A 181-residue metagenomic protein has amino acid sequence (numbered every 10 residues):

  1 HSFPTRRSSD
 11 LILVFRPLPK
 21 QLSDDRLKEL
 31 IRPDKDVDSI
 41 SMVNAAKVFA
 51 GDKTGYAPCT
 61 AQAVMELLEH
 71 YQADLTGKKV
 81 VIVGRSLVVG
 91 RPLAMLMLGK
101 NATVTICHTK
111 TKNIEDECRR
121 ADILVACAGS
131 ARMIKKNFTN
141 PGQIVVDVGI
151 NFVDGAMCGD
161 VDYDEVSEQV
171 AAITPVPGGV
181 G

Functional and structural regions predicted by a protein language model:
H1-S8: Short, small-residue-biased leader/transition segments that mark boundaries at the very start of proteins
R6, D122, D147: Acidic active-site catalytic centers that drive phospho-/nucleotidyl reactions and related ester hydrolyses
D10-V14, A126, V146-D147: Redox-cofactor binding/interface segments in oxidoreductases and associated redox assembly factors
L13-L75, K79: Anion-binding alpha/beta catalytic cores of soluble intermediary-metabolism enzymes, centered on
F15, V83, V176: Conserved residues at the C-terminal ends of beta-strands
F15-Q21, G129-R132, I150-F152, G179: Short glycine-rich anion-binding loops that position phosphate/pyrophosphate groups of nucleotides and phosphorylated
S23-A46, V146-V180: Rossmann-fold NAD(P)-binding glycine/threonine-rich loop
A46, T54-I144, V153-S167: Glycine-rich phosphate/diphosphate-binding loop of Rossmann-like nucleotide-binding domains
